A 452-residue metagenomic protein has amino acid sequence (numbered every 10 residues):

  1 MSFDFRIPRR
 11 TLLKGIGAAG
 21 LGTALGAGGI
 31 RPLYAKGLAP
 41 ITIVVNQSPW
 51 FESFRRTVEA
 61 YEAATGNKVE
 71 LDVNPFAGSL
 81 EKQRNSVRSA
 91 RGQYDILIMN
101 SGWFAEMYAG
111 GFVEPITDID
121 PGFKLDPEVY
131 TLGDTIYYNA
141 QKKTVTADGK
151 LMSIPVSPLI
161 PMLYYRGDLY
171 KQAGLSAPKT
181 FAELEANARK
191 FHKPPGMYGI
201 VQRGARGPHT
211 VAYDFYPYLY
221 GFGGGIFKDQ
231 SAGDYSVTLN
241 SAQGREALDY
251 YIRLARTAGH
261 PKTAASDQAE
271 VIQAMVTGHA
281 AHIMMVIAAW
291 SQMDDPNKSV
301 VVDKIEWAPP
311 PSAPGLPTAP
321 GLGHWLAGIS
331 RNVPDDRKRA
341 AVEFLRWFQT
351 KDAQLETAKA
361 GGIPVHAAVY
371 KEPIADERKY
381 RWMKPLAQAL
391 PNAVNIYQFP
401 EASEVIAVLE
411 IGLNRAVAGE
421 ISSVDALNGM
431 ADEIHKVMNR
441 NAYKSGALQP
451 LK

Functional and structural regions predicted by a protein language model:
M1-T11, A18-G20: N-terminal secretory signal peptides
G29-I30, Q141-V156, P161, E185-S236 (+1 more regions): Extracytoplasmic/periplasmic solute-binding protein
A35-G37, Y130-T131, T135, I305-P310 (+3 more regions): Long, aromatic- and glycine/proline-rich binding clefts that accommodate carbohydrate-like moieties
K36, A60-Y137, D168-K179, A274 (+2 more regions): Extracytoplasmic "Venus flytrap"/periplasmic binding protein-like
G102-I160, V211-D214, K304-A308, E377-R378: Hinge/lid segment of periplasmic solute-binding proteins
T117-I136, G204-A205, F222-E246, D295-V300 (+5 more regions): Short, solvent-exposed loop/beta-turn-alpha elements that line the ligand-binding surface or hinge of extracytoplasmic
Y164-G167, L322-D336: A bilobed periplasmic-binding-protein/Venus flytrap-type ligand-binding module shared by bacterial periplasmic
A188-P194, Q230-A265, E306: Glycine-centered hinge/linker elements that transmit conformational signals in sensory and ligand-binding systems
